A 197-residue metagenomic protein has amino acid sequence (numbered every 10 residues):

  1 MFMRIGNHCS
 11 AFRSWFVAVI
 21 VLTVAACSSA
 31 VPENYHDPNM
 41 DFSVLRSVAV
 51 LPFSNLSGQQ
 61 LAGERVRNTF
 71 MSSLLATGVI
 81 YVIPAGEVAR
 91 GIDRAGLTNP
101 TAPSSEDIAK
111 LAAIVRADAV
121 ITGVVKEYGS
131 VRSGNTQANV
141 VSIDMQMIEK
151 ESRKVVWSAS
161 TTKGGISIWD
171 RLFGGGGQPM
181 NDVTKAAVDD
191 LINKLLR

Functional and structural regions predicted by a protein language model:
F2-F16: Bacterial N-terminal signal peptides that target proteins for export
S14-A26: Bacterial N-terminal signal peptides
C27-R46, L111-V115, A138-V140, Q146-R197: C-terminal/domain-edge helix-coil "capping" segments
L45-P52, S57-D118, T122-V124, K154 (+3 more regions): N-terminal segment of the mature soluble domain
L61-G63, N135-A138: Short glycine/proline-enriched turns and hinge-like loops at secondary-structure junctions
P103-S105, N139-S142: Charged helix-capping and loop-helix junction motifs
V124-G129, T162: Generic short beta-strand segments
S130-G134: Extracytoplasmic/secreted cell-surface and envelope-processing proteins
